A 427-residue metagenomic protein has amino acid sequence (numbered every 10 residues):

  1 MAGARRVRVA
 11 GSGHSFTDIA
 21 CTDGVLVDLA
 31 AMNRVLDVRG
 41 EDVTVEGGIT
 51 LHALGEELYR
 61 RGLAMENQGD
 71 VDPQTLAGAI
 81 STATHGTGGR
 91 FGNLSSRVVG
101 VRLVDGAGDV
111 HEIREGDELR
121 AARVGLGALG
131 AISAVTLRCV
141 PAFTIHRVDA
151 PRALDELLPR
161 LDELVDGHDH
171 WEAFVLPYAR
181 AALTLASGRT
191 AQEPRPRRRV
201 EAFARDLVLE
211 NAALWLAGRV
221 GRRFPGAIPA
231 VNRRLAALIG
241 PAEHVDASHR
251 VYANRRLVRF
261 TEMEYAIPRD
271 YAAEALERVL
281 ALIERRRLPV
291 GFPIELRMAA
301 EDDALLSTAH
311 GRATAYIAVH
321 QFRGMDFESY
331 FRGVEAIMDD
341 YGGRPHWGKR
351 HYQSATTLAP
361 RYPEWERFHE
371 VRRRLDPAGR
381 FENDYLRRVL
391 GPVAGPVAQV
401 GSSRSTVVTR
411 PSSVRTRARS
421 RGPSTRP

Functional and structural regions predicted by a protein language model:
M1-R419, T425-P427: Noncatalytic alpha-helical scaffold of FAD-dependent oxidoreductases
